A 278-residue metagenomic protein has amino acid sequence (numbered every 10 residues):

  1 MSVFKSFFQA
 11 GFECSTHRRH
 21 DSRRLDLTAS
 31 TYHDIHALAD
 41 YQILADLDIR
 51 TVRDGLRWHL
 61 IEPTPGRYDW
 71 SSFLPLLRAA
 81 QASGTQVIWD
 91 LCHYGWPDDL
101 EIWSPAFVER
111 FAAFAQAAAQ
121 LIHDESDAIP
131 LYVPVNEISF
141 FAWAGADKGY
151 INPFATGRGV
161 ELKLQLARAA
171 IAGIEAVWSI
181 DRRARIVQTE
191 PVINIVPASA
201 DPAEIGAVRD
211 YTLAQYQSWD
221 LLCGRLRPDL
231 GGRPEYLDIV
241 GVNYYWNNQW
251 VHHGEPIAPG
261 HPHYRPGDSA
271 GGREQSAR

Functional and structural regions predicted by a protein language model:
M1-I35, Y41, A45-L47, E62-R278: Non-catalytic scaffold segments within catalytic domains of secreted glycoside hydrolases
